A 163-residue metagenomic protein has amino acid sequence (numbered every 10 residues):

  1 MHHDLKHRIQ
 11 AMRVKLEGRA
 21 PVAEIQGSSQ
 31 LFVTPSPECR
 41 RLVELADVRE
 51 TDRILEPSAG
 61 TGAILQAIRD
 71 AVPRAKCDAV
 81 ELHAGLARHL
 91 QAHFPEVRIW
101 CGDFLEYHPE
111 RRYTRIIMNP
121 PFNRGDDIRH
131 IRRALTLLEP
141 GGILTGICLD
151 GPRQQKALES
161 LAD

Functional and structural regions predicted by a protein language model:
M1-D163: Class I S-adenosyl-L-methionine-dependent methyltransferase catalytic core
